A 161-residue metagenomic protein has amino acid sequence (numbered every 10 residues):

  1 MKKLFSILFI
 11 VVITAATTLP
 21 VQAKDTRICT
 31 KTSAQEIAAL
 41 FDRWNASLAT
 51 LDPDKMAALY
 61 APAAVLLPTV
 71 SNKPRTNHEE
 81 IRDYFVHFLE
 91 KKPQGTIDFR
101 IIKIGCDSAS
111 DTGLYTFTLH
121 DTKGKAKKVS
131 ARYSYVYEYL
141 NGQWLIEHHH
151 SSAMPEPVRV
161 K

Functional and structural regions predicted by a protein language model:
M1-L4: Positively charged n-region of N-terminal signal peptides that target proteins for export
I7-A16: Bacterial N-terminal signal peptides
L19-P62, V158-K161: Short, low-complexity N-terminal intrinsically disordered segments enriched in polar/charged residues
W44, M56-A57, A64, N77 (+3 more regions): Hydrophobic pocket/interface hotspot
L59, V65-R75, V86-K91: A short gly/proline-enriched turn/hairpin at secondary-structure junctions
L59, V65-T69, S108-L119, V136: Short, well-ordered beta-strand segments in beta-rich or mixed alpha/beta enzyme and ligand-binding folds
R82-K123: Surface-exposed, charged secondary-structure patches
S130-P157: Short beta-strand edge/turn micro-motifs at domain boundaries
